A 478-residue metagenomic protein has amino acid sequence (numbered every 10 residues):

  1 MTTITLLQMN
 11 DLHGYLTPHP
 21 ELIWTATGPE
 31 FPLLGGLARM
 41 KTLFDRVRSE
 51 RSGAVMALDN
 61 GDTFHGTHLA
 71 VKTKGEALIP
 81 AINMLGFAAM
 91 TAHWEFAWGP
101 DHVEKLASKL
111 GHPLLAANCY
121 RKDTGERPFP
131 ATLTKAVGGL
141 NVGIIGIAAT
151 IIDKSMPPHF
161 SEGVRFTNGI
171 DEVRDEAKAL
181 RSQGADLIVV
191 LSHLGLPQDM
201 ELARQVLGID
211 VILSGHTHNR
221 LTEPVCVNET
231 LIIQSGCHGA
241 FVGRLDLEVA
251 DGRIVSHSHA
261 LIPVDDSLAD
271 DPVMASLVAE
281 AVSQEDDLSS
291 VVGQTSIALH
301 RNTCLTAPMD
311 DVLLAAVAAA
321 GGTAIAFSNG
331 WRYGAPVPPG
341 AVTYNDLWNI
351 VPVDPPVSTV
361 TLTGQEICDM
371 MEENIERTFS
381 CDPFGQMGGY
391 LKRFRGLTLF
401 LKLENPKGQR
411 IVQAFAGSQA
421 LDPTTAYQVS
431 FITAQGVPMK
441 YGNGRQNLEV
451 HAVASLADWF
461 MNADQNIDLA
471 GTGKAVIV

Functional and structural regions predicted by a protein language model:
M1-A269, V273-S276, T306-A316, A326 (+4 more regions): Acidic, metal/ion-coordinating pockets
T2-K41, S161, G239-A320, A324-V478: Catalytic centers of hydrolytic enzymes
